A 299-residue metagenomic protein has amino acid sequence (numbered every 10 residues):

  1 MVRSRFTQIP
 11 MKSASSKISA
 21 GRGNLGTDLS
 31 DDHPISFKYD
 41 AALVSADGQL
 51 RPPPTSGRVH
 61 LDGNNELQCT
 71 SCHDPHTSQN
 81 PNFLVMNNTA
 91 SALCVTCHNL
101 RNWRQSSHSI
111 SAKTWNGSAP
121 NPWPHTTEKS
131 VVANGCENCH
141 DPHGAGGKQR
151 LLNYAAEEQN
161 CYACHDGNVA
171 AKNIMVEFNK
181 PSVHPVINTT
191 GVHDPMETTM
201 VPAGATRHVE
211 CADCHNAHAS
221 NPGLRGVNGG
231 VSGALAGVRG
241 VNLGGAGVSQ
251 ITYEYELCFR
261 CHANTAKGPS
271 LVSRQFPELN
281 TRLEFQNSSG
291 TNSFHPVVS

Functional and structural regions predicted by a protein language model:
M1-N64, T70-S299: Flexible linker/context regions in extracytoplasmic redox proteins
